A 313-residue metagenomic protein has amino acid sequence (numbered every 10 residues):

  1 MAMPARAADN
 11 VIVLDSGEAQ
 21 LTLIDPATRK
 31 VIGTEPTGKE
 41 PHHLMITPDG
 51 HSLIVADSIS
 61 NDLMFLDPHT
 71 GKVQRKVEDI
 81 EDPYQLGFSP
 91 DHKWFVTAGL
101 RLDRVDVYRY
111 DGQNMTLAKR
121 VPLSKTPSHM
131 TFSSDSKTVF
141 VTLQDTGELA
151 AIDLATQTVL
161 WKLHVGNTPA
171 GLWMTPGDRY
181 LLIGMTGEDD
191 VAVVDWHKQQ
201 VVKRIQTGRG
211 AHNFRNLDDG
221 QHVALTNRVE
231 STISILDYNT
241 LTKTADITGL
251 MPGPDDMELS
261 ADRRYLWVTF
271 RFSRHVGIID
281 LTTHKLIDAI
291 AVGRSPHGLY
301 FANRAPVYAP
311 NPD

Functional and structural regions predicted by a protein language model:
M1-D313: Predominantly soluble domains enriched in secretory-pathway, periplasmic, or organellar proteins
